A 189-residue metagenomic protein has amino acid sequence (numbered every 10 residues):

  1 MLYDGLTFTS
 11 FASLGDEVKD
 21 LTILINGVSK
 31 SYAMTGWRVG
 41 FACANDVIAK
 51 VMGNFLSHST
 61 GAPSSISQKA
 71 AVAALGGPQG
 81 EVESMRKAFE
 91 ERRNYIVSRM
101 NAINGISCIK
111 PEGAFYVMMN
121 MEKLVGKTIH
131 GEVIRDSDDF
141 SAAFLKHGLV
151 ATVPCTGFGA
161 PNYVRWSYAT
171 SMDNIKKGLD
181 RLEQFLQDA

Functional and structural regions predicted by a protein language model:
M1-A189: PLP-dependent class I/II
